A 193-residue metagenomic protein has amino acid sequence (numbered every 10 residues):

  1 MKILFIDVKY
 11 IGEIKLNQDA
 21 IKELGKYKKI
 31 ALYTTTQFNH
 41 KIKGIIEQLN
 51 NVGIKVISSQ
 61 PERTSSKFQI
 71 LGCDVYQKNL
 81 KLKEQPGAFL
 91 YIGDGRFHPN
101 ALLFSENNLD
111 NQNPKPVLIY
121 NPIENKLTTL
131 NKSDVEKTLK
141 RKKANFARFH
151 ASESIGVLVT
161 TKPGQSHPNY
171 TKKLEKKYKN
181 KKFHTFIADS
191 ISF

Functional and structural regions predicted by a protein language model:
M1-K26, A31, F38-H40, G44-N50 (+1 more regions): Active-site loop-to-helix "anion-binding N-cap" substructures in soluble metabolic enzymes
M1-K26, F68-K78, V117-F149: Short N-terminal or domain-adjacent regulatory/targeting segments
K2-L4, L16, P86, G93-D94 (+1 more regions): Hydrophobic structural segments
D7-Y10, S59-Y91, R96: Internal gly/pro-rich beta-alpha loop/helix module that stabilizes soluble enzyme cofactors or their anionic handles
K29-I30, F89, I155-V157: Conserved hydrophobic helix-helix packing surfaces used for dimerization/oligomerization
Y33-P61, G156-T185: Short, charged N-terminal beta->alpha structural module
N39-K43, S65-Q69, H98-N100, K126-T128: Short, well-ordered, mixed-charge alpha-helical segments that flank or form enzyme active sites
H98-H184, S190-F193: Redox- and metal-dependent alpha/beta enzyme cores, enriched for Fe-S-associated oxidoreductases and cofactor-handling
